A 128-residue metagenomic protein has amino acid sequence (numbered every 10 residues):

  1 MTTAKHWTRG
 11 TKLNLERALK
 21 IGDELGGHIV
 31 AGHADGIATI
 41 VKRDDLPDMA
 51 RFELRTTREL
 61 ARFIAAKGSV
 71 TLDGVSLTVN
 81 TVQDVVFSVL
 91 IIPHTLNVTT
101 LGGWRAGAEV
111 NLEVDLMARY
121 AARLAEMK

Functional and structural regions predicted by a protein language model:
M1-K128: Conserved loop->alpha-helix
